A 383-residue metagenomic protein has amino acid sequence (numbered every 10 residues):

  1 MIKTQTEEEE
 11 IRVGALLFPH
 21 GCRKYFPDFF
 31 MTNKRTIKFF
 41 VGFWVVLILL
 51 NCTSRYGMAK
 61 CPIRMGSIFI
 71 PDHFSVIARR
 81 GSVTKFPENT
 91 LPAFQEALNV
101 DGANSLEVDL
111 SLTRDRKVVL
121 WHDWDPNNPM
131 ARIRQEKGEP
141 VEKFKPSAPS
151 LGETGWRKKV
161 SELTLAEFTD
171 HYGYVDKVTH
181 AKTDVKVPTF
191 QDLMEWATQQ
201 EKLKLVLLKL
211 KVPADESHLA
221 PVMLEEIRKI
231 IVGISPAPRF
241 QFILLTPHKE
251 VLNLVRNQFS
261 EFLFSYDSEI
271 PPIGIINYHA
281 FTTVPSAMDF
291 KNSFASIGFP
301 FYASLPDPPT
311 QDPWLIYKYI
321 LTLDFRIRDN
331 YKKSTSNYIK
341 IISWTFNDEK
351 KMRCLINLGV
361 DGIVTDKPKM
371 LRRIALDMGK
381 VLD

Functional and structural regions predicted by a protein language model:
I2-T6, I11-D383: Phosphate-group recognition and catalysis centered on beta-loop-alpha active-site segments
